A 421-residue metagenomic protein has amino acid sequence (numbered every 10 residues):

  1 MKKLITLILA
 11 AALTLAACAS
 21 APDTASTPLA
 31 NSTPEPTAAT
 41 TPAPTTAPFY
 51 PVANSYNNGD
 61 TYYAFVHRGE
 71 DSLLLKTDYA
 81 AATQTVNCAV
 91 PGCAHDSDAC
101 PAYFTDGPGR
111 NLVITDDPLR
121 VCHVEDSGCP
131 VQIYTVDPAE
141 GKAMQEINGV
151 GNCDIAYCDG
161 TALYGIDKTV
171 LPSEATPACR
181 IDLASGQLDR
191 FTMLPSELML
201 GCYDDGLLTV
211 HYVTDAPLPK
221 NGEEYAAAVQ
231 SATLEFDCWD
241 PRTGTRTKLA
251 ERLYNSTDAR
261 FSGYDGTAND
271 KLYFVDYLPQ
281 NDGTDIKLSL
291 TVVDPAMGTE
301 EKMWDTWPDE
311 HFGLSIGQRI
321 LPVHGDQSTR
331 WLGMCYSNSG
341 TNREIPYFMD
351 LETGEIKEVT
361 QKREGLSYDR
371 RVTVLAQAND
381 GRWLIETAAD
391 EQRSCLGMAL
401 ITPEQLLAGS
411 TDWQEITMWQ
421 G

Functional and structural regions predicted by a protein language model:
K2-A10: Sec-dependent signal peptide recognition, specifically the positively charged N-region followed immediately by
L15-A17: C-terminal motif of bacterial Sec signal peptides marking the signal peptidase cleavage site
A19-P22: Bacterial signal peptide processing site
T27-T85, A89: An edge-strand/N-cap motif at the start of beta-rich repeat modules
P42-P48, S72-D98, G128-G149, L171-M193 (+4 more regions): Surface-exposed loop/turn elements that mediate protein-protein interactions on large endomembrane-trafficking
P48-N58, H95-I114, V150-G160, M193-D205 (+4 more regions): Repeated scaffold domains used in trafficking and secretory/extracellular systems, primarily beta-propellers
A53-S72, T105-D126, A156, T161-L171 (+4 more regions): Short beta-strand elements that form the blades of beta-propeller/WD-repeat-like and other beta-sheet-rich scaffold
